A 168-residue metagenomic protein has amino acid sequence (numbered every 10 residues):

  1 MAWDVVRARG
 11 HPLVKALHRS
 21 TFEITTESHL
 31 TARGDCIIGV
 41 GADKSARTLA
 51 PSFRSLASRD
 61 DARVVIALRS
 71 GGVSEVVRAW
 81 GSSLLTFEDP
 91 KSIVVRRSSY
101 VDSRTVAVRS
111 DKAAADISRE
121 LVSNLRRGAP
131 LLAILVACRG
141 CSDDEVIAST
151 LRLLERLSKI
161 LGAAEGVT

Functional and structural regions predicted by a protein language model:
M1-R19, R69-T86: Charged, low-complexity intrinsically disordered regulatory segments in eukaryotic signaling
M1-W3, S99, V136-T168: Long, compositionally biased intrinsically disordered regions
A2, R9-D43: The feature marks the first
R9, T25, G41, A67-G71 (+3 more regions): A structural detector for beta-sheet-dominated domains
V40-S58, G71, R109-L125: Extracellular/lumenal glycan-associated surfaces
A62-G81, I134-A148: Short, structured protein-protein interaction patches enriched in aromatics and acidic/basic residues, typified by
V73-V122: Short, solvent-exposed interaction modules
R126-P130: Ser/Thr/Pro-rich, low-complexity mucin-like regions that serve as glycosylated stalks/linkers or repetitive adhesive
